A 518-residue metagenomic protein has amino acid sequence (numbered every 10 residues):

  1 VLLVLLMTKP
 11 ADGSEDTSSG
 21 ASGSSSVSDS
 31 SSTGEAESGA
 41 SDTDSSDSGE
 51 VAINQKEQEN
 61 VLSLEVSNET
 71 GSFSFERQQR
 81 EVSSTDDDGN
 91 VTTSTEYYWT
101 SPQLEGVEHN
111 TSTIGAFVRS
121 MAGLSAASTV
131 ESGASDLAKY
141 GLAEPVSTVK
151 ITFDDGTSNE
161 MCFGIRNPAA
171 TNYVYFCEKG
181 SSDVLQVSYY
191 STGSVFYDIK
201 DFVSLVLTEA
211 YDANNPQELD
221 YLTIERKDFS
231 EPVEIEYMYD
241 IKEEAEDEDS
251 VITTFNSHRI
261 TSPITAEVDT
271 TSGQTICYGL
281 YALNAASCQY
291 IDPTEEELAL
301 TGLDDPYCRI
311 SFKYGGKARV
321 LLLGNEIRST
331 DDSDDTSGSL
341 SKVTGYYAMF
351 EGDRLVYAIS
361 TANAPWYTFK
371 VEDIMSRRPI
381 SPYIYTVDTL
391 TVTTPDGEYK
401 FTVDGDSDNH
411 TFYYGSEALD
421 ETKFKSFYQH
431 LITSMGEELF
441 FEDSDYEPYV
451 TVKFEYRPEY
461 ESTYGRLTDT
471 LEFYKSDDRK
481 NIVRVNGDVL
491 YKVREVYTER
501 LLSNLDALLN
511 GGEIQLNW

Functional and structural regions predicted by a protein language model:
V1-W518: Soluble, acidic/polar mature domains that operate outside membranes
